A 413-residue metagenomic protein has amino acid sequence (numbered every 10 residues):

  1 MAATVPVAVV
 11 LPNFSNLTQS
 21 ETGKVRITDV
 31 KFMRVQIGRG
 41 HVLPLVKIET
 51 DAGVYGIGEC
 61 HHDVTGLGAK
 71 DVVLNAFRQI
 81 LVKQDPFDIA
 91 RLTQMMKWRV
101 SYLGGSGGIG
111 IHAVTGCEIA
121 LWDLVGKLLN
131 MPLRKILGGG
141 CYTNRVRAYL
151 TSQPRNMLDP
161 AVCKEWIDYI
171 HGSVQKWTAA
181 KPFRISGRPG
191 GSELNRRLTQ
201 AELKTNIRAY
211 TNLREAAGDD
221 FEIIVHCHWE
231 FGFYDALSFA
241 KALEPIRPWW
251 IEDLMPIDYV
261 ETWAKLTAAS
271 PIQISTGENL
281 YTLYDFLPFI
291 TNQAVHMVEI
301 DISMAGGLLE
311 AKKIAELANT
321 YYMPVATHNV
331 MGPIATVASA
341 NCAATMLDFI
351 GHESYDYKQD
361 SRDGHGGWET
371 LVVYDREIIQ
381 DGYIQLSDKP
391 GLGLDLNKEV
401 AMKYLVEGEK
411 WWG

Functional and structural regions predicted by a protein language model:
M1-S15: N-terminal export signals
T4-V5, G366-G413: C-terminal extensions of enzymes
F14-A52, I57, H61-H62, H365 (+2 more regions): Structured beta-strand/loop patches that form or line metal/cofactor-binding pockets in enzymes
I27, G53, F77, C117 (+7 more regions): Conserved, mostly hydrophobic/aromatic
D51-L128: Metal- or metallocofactor-binding catalytic centers and their adjacent structured scaffolds across diverse enzyme
N75, K241, R247-W250, P256-Y383 (+1 more regions): Shared catalytic-loop signature of beta/alpha-barrel
E118-A161: Glycine-rich, aromatic-flanked loop segments that form ligand/cofactor-binding clefts across common enzyme folds
N144-R145, L150-K265: Metal-dependent enolase-superfamily TIM-barrel catalytic cores that perform enediolate-based chemistry
